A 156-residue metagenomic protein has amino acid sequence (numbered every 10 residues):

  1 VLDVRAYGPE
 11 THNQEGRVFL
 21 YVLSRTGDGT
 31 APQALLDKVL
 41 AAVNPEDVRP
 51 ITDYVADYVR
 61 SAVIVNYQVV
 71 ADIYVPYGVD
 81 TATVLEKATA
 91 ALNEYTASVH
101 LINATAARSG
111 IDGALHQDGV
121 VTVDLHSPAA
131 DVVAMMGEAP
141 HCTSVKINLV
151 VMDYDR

Functional and structural regions predicted by a protein language model:
V1-A104: Carbohydrate-recognition loop of C-type lectin domains
T83-R156: An aromatic-glycine-centered, glycine-rich loop/turn in mixed alpha/beta architecture
